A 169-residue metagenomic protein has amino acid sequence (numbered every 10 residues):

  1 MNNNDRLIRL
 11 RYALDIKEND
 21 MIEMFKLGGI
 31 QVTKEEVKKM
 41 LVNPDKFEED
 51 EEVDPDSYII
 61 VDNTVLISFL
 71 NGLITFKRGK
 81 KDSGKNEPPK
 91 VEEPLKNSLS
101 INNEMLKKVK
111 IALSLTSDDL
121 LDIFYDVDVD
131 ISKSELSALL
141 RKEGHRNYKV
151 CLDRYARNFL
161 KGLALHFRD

Functional and structural regions predicted by a protein language model:
M1-I8, I16-D62, D122-I123, V129-A156: A cross-kingdom feature marking solvent-exposed beta-strand/loop segments within repeated, beta-rich binding/scaffold
M1-L14, S100-A112: Short, amphipathic alpha-helical "recognition" segments used to contact nucleic acids or chromatin
Y12-F25, S68-K77, S117-I123, N158-F167: Extracellular/lumenal glycan-associated surfaces
D62-N102, L163, D169: Intrinsic disorder/low-complexity detector
N63-I67, N103, D118, D153 (+1 more regions): Non-catalytic, well-ordered alpha-helical scaffold segments
V91, N103-V109, S117, R141-Y148: Flavin-dependent oxidoreductase catalytic cores
P94-L95, L99, N103, F124-Y125 (+2 more regions): Positively charged, low-complexity terminal tracts and the immediately adjacent first secondary-structure elements
S100-N103, I111-L115, D130, K149-R154: Short, well-ordered coil↔helix boundary/capping segments
